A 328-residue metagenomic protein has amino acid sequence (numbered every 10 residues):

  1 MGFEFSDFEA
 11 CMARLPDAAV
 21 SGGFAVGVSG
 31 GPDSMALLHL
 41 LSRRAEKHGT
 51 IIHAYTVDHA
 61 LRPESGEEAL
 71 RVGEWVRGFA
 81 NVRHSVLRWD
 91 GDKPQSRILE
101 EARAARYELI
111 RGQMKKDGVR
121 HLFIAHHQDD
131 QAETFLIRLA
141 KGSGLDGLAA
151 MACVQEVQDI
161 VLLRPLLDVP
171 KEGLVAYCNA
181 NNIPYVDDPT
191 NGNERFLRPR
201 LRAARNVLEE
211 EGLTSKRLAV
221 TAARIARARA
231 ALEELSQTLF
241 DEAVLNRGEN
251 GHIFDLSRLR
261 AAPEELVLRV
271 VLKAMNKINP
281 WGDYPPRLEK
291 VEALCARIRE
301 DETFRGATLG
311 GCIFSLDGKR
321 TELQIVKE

Functional and structural regions predicted by a protein language model:
M1-A204: Core alpha/beta nucleotide-donor-binding catalytic domains of modification enzymes
F3-D33, H53, W89-G91, A105 (+3 more regions): AMP-forming adenylation/ATP pyrophosphatase catalytic core
K47, K93, K115-K116, K141 (+7 more regions): Context-gated lysine
I124, P189, N193, R217 (+2 more regions): Short, surface-exposed helix-loop/turn micro-motifs enriched in polar/charged residues
Y177, R200-N206, V267-M275: PAPS/PAP-binding and catalytic site of the sulfotransferase fold
N191-L197, K216-A226: Internal, active-site/partner-interface "lid" segment
A203-R217: Conserved anion/nucleotide-ligand pocket segment
